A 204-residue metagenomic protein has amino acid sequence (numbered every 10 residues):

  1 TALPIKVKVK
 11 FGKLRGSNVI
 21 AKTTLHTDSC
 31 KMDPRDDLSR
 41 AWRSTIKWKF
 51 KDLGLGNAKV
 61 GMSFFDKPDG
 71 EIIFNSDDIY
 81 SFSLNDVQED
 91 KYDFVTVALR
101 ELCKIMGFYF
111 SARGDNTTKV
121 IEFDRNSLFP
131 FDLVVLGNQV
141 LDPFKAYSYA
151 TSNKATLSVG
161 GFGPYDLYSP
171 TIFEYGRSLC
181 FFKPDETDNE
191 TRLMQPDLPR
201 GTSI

Functional and structural regions predicted by a protein language model:
T1-L99, K104-I204: Extracellular zinc-dependent metalloprotease catalytic-domain scaffold
